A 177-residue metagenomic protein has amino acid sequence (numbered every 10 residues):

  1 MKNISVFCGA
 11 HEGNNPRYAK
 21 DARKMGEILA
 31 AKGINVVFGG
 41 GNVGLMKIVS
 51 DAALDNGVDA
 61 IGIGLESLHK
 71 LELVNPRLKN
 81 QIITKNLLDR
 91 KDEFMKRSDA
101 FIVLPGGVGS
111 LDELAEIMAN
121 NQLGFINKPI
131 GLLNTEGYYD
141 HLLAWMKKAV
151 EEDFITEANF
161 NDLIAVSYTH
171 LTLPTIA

Functional and structural regions predicted by a protein language model:
K2-R97, E136-I164: A cross-family phosphate/adenosyl-ligand binding-site feature
G39, L104, L132, V166: Active-site-adjacent beta-strand anchor residues
N86, S110, S167-Y168: Alpha-helix N-cap recognition
K91-G124: Active-site/ligand-binding-proximal alpha/beta "capping" segment
P105, G124-N134, P174: Short, proline-centered helix/strand-breaking motifs
N121-N127, F154-I155: Arginine/glycine-rich "motif VI" loop of SF2 helicases in the C-terminal RecA-like domain
T169-T175: Conserved small/polar residues in nucleotide/adenosyl-binding loops
